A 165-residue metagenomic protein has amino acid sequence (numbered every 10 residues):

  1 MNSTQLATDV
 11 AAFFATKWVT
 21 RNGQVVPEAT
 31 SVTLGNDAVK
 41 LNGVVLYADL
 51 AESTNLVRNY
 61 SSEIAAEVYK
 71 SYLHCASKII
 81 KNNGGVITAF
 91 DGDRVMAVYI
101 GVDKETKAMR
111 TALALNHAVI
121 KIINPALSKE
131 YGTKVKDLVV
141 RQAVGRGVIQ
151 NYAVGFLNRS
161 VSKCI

Functional and structural regions predicted by a protein language model:
M1-K40: Regulatory cytosolic signal-relay segments
N2, N22, N36, N42 (+7 more regions): Detector for Asparagine
N2-D9, V57-N59, K104-K107, V139 (+1 more regions): A broad, low-specificity signal for short, low-complexity segments enriched in glycine/proline and polar/charged
A11-A12, G84-G92, A126-V139: Noncatalytic linker/hinge segments flanking ATPase motor cores
F14-T20, A38-V39, N59-Y60, E67-K70 (+2 more regions): N-terminal start-of-chain detector that recognizes signal peptides and the immediate post-cleavage beginning
T16-V32, R58-L73, I122-T133: Short charge-dense sequence patches
V32-R110: Catalytic NTP-binding/metal-coordinating core of nucleotidyl cyclase/transferase enzymes
V102-I165: Catalytic beta-strand-to-alpha-helix segment of the class III nucleotidyl cyclase homology domain
